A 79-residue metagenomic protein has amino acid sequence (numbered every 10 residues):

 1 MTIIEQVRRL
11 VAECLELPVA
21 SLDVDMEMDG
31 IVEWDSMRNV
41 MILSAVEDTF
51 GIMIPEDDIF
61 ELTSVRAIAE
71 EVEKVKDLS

Functional and structural regions predicted by a protein language model:
T2-S44, D48-S79: Phosphopantetheine-dependent thiolation modules in NRPS/PKS and related acyl-activating systems
